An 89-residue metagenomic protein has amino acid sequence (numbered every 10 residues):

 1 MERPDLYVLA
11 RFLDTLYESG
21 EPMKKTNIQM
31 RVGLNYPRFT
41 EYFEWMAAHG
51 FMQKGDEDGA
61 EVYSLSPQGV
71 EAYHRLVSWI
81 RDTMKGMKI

Functional and structural regions predicted by a protein language model:
M1-L13: Short alpha-helical segments that sit at the start of domains
E2-R3, G33-A48: Short amphipathic alpha-helical interaction segments
L13-G20, V77: Short, locally clustered residues in the helix-turn-helix/winged-helix DNA-binding domain
E21, E57-G59: Short strand-connecting beta-turns/loops that link adjacent beta-strands
E21-R31: Short acidic, hydrophobic short linear motifs in intrinsically disordered regions
A47-E57: A short, conserved structural fragment
G59-L76: Basic, amphipathic "hinge/linker" alpha-helix immediately C-terminal to the N-terminal HTH DNA-binding motif
H74-I89: Amphipathic alpha-helical dimerization/coiled-coil segments that flank or bridge DNA-binding/regulatory modules
